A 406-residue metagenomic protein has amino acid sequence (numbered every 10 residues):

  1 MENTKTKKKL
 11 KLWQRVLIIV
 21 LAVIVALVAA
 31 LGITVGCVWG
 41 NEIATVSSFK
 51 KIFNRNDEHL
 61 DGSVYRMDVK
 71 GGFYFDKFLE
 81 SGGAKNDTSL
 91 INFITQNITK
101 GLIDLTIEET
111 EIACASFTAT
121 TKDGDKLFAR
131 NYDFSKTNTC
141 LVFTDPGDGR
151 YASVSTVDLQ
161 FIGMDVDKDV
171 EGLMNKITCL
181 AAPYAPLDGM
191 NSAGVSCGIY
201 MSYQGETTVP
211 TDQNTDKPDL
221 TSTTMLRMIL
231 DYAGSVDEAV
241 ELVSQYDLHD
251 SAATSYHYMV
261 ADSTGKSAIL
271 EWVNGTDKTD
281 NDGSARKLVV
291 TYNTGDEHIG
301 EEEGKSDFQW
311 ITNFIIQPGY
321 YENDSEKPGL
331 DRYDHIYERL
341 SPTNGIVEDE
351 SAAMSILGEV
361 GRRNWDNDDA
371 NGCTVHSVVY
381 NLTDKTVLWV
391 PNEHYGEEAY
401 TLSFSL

Functional and structural regions predicted by a protein language model:
E2-K9, W13-G234, L248-H249, S341-L406: N-terminal mature-domain region immediately after signal-peptide cleavage in secreted/organellar precursors
N131, Y200, S263, N313-F314: Fold-independent oxyanion-binding glycine-rich loops and adjacent beta-strand/coil segments at enzyme active sites
R150-G163, I299-D324: A recognition module on extended beta-rich or small alphabeta surfaces enriched in W/G with H and D/E
R227-L230, V240-V243, Y337: Non-transmembrane alpha-helical segments in soluble domains of secreted/periplasmic/extracellular proteins
S235-E238, R332: General structural feature for long, well-ordered alpha-helical segments within catalytic domains of soluble enzymes
E238-T254, Y258: Secretory/export targeting leaders with adjacent low-complexity proregions
A253-T312: Extended amphipathic alpha-helical segments with heptad-repeat/coiled-coil character used for oligomerization, fusion
F308-A352: Long, charge-rich alpha-helical interaction segments
